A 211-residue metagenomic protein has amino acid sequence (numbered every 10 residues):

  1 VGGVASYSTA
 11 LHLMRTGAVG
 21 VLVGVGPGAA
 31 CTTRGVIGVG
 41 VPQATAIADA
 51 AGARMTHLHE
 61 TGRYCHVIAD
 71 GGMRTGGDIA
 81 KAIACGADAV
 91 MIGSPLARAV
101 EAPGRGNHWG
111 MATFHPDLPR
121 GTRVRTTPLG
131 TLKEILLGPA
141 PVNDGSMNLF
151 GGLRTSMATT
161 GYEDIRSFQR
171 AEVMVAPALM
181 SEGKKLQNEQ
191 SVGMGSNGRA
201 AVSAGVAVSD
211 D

Functional and structural regions predicted by a protein language model:
V1-V4, T9, M14-L22: Hydrophobic packing and interface segments
V1-V4, V25, A69-M73: Glycine-rich beta-strand-to-loop/alpha-helix junction loops that act as flexible
S6-S8, P27-T32, L96-A102, H108: Short gly/pro/ser/thr-enriched loop/turn and capping motifs at secondary-structure boundaries
T16, G38-A69, R74-D211: Alpha/beta catalytic cores of nucleotide-metabolism and tRNA/nucleoside-modifying enzymes
A18-P27, I92-G93: Non-cysteine beta-strand/loop elements that form the S-adenosyl-L-methionine
G26-A44: Glycine-rich tight-turn/loop motif centered on a GG-T
